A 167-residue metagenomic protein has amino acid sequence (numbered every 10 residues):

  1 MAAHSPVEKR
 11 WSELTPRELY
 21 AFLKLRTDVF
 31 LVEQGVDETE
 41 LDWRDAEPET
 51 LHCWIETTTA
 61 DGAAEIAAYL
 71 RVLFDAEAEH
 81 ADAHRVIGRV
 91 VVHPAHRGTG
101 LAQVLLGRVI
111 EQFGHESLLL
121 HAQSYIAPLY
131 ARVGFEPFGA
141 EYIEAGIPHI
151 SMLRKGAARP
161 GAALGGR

Functional and structural regions predicted by a protein language model:
M1-D45, H52-E65, G161, R167: Short amphipathic alpha-helix that is part of the acyltransferase structural core
D37-E40, T50-I55, Y69, R89 (+2 more regions): Short hydrophobic/aromatic beta-strand element in the GNAT-like acyltransferase core that lines or flanks the acyl-donor
E47, A81, E144-P148: Short acidic/glycine-enriched loop/turn segments that link adjacent beta-strands
W54, A63-E77, H84-V91: Conserved beta-strand in the GNAT
I66-A67, V92-H93, A102, F135: Structured catalytic cores of enzymes that bind and process phosphorylated ligands/cofactors
V92, G98-E111: Conserved acetyl-CoA-binding loop-helix of GNAT-fold acetyltransferases
E111-S124: Conserved GNAT acetyl-CoA-binding A-motif
H121-P148: Conserved active-site alpha-helix within GNAT-family acetyltransferase domains
